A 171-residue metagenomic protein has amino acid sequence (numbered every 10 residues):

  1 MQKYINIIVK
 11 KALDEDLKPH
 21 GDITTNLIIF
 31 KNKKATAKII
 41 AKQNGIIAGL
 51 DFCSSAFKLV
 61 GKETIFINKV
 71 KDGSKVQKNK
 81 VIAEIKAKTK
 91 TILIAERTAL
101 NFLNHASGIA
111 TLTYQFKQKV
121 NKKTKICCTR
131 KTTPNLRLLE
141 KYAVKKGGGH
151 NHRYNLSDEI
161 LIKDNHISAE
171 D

Functional and structural regions predicted by a protein language model:
Q2-D171: Acidic/glycine-rich phosphate/pyrophosphate-binding loops and surrounding catalytic core that coordinate Mg2+
